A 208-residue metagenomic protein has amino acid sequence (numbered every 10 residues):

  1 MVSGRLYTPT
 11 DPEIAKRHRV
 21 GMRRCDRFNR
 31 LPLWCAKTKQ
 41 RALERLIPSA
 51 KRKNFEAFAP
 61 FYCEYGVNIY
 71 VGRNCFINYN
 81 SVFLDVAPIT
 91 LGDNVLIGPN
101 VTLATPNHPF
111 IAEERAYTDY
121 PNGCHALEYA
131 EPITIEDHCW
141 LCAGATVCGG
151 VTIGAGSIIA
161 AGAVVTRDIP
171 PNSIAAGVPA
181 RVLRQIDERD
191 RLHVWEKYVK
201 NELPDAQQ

Functional and structural regions predicted by a protein language model:
M1, E136, G154: Short, acidic, Ser/Thr-enriched surface-loop or helix-capping motifs
M1-K53, F110, A180-Q208: Terminal amphipathic alpha-helical/low-complexity segments used for targeting or macromolecular assembly
L6, N74, N94, H138-W140 (+3 more regions): Residue-level marker of beta-strand positions
R45-L46, N68-V71, I169: Short, T/G/N/S-enriched strand-turn elements that build extracellular solenoid repeat scaffolds
K53-F55, G92: Short cysteine-rich loop/turn motifs with clustered Cys
F61-V71, F76-V151, V178, Q185-D187 (+1 more regions): Flexible, glycine/small-residue-enriched loop-and-beta-strand segment within the central core of proteins
V147-A176, A180: C-terminal/domain-terminus segments
